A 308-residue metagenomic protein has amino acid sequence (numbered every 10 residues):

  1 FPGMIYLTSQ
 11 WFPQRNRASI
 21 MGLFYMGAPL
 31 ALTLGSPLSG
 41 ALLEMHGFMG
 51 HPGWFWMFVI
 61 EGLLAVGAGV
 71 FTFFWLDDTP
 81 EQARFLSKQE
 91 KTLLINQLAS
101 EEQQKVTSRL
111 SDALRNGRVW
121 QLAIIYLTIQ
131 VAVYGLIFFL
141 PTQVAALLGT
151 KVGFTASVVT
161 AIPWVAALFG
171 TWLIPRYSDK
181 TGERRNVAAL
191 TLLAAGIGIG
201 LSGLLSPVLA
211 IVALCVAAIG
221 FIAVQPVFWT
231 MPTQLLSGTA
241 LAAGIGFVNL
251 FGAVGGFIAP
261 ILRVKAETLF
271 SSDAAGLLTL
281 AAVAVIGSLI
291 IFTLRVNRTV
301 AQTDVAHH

Functional and structural regions predicted by a protein language model:
F1-M26: Cytoplasmic helix-loop-helix junction between adjacent transmembrane helices in 12-TM secondary transporters
S9-R17, M231-A242: Paired intracellular helix-loop junctions of major facilitator superfamily
A18-L43, L64-A65, N249-A259: Glycine-rich segments within core transmembrane alpha-helices of 12-TM secondary carriers
L32, L235-S272, L280: A late C-terminal transmembrane helix in Major Facilitator Superfamily
F55-F74, L277-F292: Symmetry-related core transmembrane helices of the 12-TM Major Facilitator Superfamily/SLC fold
A113-P175, Q225, W229, A259: Extracytoplasmic gate region of multi-pass secondary transporters
F169-E183, E267: Helix-to-loop junctions at the C-terminal end of transmembrane segments in multipass secondary transporters
G182-M231: C-terminal transmembrane helical hairpin of 12-TM major facilitator-type secondary transporters
